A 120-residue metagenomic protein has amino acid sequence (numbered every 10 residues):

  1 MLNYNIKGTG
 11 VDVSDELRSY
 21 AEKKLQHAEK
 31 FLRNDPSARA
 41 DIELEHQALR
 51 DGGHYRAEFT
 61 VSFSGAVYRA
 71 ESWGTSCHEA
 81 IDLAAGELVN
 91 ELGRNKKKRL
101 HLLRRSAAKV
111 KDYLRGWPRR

Functional and structural regions predicted by a protein language model:
M1-R120: N-terminal, polar/charged subdomain of small-to-medium soluble alpha/beta proteins
